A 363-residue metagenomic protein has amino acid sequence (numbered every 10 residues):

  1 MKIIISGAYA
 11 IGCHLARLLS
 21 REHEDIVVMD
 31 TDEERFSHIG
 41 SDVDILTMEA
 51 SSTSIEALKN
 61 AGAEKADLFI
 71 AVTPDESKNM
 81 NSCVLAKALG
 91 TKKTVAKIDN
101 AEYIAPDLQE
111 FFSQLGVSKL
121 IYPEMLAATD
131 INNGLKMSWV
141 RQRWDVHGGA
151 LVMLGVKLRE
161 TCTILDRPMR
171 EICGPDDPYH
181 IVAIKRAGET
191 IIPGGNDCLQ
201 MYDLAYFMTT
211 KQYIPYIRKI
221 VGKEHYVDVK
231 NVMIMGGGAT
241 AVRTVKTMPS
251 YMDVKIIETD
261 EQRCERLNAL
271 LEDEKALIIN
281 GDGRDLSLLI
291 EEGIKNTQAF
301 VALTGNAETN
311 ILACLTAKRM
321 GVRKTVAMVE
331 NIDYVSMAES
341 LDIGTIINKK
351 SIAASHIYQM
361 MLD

Functional and structural regions predicted by a protein language model:
M1-D363: Cytosolic regulatory regions of ion transport systems
